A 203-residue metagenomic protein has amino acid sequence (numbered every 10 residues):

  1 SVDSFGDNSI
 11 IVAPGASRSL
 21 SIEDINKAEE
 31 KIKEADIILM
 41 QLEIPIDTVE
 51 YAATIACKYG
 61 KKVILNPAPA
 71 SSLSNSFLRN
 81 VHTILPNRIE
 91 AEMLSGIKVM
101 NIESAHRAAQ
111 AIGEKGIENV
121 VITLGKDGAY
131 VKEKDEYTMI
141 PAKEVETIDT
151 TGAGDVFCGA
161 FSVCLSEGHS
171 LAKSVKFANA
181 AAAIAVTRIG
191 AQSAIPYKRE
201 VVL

Functional and structural regions predicted by a protein language model:
S1-D36, V201-L203: Conserved N-terminal subdomain of the carbohydrate kinase-like
D3, E43, N80, G116 (+1 more regions): Conserved functional loop/turn residues at catalytic and ligand-binding sites
S4, A13-G15, L42-E43, P67-A68 (+3 more regions): Fold-independent oxyanion-binding glycine-rich loops and adjacent beta-strand/coil segments at enzyme active sites
D7-I10, D36-I37, K62-V63, H82-T83 (+2 more regions): Structural motif
N8, E90-E92, V145-E146: A short, flexible beta-alpha/helix-coil linker loop
I11, M93-G96, A185: Residues that scaffold the ATP/ADP-binding catalytic core of kinase and kinase-like folds
A28, A35-R107, D127-A129: Conserved beta-alpha-beta core of the PfkB/ribokinase-like small-molecule kinase fold
S72-F77, I102-L203: Conserved phosphate-binding/catalytic region of the ribokinase-like
